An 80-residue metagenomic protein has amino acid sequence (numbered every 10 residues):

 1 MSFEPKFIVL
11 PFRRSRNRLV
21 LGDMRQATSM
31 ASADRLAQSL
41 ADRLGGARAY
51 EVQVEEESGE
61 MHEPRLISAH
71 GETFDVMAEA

Functional and structural regions predicted by a protein language model:
M1-F7, S29-M30, F74-A80: Unusually extended, aromatic-enriched hydrophobic runs near protein termini
M1-L21: Short aromatic-glycine-(Arg/Gly/Cys) micro-motifs in beta-strand/loop hairpins
S15-L21, D34-Q38, V76: A generic short-segment signal for beta-strand/edge and adjacent turn/coil regions
R16-N17, T28, S68: Sequence-pattern detector for short linear motifs and compositional/periodic biases rather than a specific fold
A27-G46: A short, charged, amphipathic alpha-helix used as a generic interaction element across diverse proteins
D42-A80: Short, mixed-charge low-complexity intrinsically disordered segments
